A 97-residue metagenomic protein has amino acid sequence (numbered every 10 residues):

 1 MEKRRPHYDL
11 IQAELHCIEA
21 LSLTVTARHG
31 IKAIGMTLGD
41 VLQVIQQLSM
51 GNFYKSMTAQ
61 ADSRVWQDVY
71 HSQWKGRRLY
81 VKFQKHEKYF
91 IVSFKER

Functional and structural regions predicted by a protein language model:
M1-R4: Intrinsically disordered, low-complexity and often Lys/Arg-enriched segments
L10-R64: Compact soluble domain cores
Q60-Q84: Basic/aromatic recognition patch in beta-strand/loop cores that engages polyanionic ligands
R77-Y80, Q84-R97: Enriched for short, Lys/Arg-rich terminal
